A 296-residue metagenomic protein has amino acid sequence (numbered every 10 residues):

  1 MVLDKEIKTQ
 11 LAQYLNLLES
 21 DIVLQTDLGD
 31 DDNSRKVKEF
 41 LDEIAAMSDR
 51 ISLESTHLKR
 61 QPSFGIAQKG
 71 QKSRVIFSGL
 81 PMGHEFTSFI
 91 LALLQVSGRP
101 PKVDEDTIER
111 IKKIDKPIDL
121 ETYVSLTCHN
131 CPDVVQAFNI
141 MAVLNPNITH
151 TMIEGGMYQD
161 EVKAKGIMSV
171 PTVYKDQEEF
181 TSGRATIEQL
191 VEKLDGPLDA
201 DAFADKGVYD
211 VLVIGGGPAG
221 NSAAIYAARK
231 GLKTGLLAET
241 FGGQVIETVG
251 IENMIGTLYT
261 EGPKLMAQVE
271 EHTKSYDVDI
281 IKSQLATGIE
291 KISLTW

Functional and structural regions predicted by a protein language model:
V2-D42, I111-M152: Local sequence-structure signature of Cys/Sec-based thiol-disulfide redox active-site neighborhoods
D21, H57-I76, Q159-D176: Structural micro-motif
G29, R50-K59, P146-D160: Thiol-based oxidoreductase modules, predominantly thioredoxin-like and allied folds used for disulfide exchange
N33-H84, P100-V103, I114: N-terminal non-catalytic structural scaffold regions of very large proteins
Q68-P100, Y174-A202: Non-catalytic, surface beta->alpha helical segment in thiol-disulfide oxidoreductase systems
D115, S125-L126, P132, Q136-F138 (+4 more regions): Beta1-alpha1 glycine-rich phosphate/pyrophosphate-binding loop at the start of Rossmann-like nucleotide-binding domains
A142-I148, G156-D210, A267-Q268, H272-S275: Extreme N-terminal leader/targeting segments of oxidoreductases
A267-W296: Feature captures the FAD/FMN-dependent oxidoreductase FAD-binding
